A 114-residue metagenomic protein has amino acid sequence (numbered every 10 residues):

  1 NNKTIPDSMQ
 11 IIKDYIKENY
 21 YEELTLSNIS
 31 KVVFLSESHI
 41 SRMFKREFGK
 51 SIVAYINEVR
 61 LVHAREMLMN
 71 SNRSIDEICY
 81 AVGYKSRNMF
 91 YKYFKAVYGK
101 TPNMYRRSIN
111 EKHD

Functional and structural regions predicted by a protein language model:
N1-N2: Hydrophobic, helix-rich cores of sensory/ligand-binding and other regulatory modules that couple small-molecule
I5-S8: Flexible loop/N-cap segments at domain edges
K13-D14, E18, E23, S27 (+2 more regions): Terminal helix-turn-helix DNA-binding modules in bacterial transcription factors
V32, A81-V82, V97: Residues within the alpha-helical elements of helix-turn-helix
S36-E37, K85-S86: Short coil turns linking two alpha-helices in DNA-binding domains
H39-I40, F44, M89-F90, F94: Short hydrophobic/aromatic patch on the recognition helix
K92-D114: …primarily DNA-binding HTH/wHTH and HhH modules…
